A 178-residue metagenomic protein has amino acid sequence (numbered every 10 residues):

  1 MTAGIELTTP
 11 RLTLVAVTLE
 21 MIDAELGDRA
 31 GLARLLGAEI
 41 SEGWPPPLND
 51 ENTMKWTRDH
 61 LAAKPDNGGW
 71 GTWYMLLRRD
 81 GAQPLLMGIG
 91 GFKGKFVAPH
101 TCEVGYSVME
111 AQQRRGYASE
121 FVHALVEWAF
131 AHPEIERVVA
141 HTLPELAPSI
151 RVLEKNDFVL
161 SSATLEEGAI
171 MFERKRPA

Functional and structural regions predicted by a protein language model:
M1-E103, V108-A111, A124-W128, H132 (+3 more regions): GNAT-family acyltransferases
R114-S119: Glycine-rich acyl-CoA binding loop
P148-S149: Catalytic nucleophile serine of serine hydrolases, specifically the conserved "nucleophile elbow" pentapeptide
L153: Conserved active-site tyrosine of GNAT-family acetyltransferases
N156: Surface-exposed, gly/pro-biased binding rims or lids
